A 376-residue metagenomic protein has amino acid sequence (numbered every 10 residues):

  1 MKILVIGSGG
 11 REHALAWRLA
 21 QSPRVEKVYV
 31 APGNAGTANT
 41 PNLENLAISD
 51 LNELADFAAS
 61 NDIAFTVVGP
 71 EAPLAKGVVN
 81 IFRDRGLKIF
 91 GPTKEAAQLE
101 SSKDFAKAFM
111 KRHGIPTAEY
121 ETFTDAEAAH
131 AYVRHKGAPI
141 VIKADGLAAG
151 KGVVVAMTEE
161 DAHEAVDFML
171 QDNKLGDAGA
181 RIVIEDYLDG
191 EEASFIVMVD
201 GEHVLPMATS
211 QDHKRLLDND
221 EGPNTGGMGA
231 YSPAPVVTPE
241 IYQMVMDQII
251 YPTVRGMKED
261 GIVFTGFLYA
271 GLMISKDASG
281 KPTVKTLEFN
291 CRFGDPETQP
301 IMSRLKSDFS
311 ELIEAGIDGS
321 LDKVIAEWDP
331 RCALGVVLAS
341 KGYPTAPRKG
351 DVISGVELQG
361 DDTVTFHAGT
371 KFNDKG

Functional and structural regions predicted by a protein language model:
M1-E95: ATP-binding N-terminal substructure of ATP-dependent carboxylate-amine bond-forming enzymes
V5, V30-A31, V67-V68, I89-P92 (+6 more regions): General beta-strand structural signal in soluble alpha/beta enzymes
A38-P41, Q98-D104, L217-D218: Short, charged, surface-exposed secondary-structure boundary motifs
E44-D50, E121-D125, A156: Short acidic-hydrophobic, aromatic-tinged amphipathic segments that line or gate anion-handling sites
P92-G152: A conserved helix-loop-beta module that forms one wall/lid of the active-site cleft in ATP-utilizing catalytic domains
G152, A156-M302: Internal nucleotide-binding/catalytic subdomain
V245-L268, N290-G360, A368-D374: Active-site "cap" helix and flanking loop/linker of ATP-utilizing ligase/carboxylase catalytic domains
